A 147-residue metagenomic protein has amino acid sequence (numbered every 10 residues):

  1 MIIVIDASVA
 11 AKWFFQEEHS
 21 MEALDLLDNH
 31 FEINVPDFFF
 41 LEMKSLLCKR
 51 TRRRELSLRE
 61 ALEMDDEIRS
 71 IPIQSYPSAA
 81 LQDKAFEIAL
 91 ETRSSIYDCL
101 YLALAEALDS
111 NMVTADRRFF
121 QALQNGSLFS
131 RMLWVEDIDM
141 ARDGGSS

Functional and structural regions predicted by a protein language model:
M1-F38, R53-E63, S127, D143: Short, well-structured N-terminal submotif of metal-dependent ribonuclease cores
I2, L102-S147: Acidic, PIN/NYN-like endoribonuclease modules and their adjacent C-terminal/linker elements
V9-A10, F39, L81, Y101 (+1 more regions): Alpha-helix capping/helix-boundary segments
K12-F14, L46, A122: Residues that scaffold the ATP/ADP-binding catalytic core of kinase and kinase-like folds
E22, E42, K84, Q121-A122: Phosphate- and divalent-cation-binding pockets in alpha/beta enzyme and binding domains that engage nucleotide-derived
N29-I33, R50-R53, I71-P72, I88 (+2 more regions): Alpha-helix C-capping/helix-to-loop hinge sites
K44-P72, Y76, K84: Active-site-proximal, substrate-binding regions of enzyme catalytic domains and RNA-binding/basic surfaces
I73-A115: Active-site neighborhoods of divalent-metal-dependent phosphate/nucleic-acid chemistry enzymes
